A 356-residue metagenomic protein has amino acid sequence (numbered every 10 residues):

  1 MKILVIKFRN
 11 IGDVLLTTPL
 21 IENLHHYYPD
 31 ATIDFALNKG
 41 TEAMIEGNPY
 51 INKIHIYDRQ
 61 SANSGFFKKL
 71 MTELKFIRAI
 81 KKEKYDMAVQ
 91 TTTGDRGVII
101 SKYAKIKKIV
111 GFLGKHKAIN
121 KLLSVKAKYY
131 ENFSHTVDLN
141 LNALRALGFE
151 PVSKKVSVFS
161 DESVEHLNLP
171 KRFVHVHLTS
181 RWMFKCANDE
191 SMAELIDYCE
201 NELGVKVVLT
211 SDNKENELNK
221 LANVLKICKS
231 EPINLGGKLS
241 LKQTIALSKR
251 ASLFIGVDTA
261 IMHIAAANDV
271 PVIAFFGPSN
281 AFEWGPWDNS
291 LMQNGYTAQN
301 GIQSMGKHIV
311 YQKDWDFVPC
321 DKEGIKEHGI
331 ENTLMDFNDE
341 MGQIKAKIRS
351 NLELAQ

Functional and structural regions predicted by a protein language model:
M1-Q356: Catalytic machinery of carbohydrate-active enzymes, primarily nucleotide-sugar-dependent glycosyltransferases
